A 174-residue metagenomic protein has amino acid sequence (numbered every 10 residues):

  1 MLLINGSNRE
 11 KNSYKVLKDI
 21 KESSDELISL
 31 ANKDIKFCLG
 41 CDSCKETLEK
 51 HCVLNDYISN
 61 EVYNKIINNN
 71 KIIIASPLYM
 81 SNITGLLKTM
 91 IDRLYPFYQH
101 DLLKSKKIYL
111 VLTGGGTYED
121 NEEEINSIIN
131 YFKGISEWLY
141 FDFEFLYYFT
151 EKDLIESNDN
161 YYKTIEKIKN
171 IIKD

Functional and structural regions predicted by a protein language model:
M1-A75, M80-F97, E137, F143 (+2 more regions): N-terminal beta1-alpha1-beta2 submodule of the flavodoxin-like/Rossmannoid cofactor-binding fold
L102-F145: Short, glycine-/small-residue-rich phosphate/pyrophosphate-handling segment
